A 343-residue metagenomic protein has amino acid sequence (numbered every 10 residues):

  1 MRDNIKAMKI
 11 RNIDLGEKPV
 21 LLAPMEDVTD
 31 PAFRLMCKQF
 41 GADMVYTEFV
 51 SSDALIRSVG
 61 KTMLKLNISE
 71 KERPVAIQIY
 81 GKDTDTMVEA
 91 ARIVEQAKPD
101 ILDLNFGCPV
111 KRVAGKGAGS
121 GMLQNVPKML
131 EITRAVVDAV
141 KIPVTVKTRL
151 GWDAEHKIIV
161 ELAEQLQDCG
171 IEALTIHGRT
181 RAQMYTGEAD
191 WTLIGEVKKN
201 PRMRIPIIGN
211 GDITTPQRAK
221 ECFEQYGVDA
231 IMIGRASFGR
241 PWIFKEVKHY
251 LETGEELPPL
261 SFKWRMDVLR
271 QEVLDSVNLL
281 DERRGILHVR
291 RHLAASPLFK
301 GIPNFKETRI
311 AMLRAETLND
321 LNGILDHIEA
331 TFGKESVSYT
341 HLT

Functional and structural regions predicted by a protein language model:
R2-R11, G16, M25-D100: Glycine-rich, positively charged N-terminal anion/phosphate-binding segment
L22, C37, E48, I77 (+6 more regions): Conserved, mostly hydrophobic/aromatic
D27, Y80-K82, T148-A154, P206-Q217 (+1 more regions): Glycine-rich beta-to-alpha transition loops that act as phosphate-gripper elements at the mouths of alpha/beta enzyme
M87-Q96, K157-L162, I213-I231: Catalytic cores of alpha/beta
A91-L102, F106, K111-K116, K128-M203: Alpha/beta enzyme core
F106, G178, G227-K245: Glycine-rich phosphate-binding active-site loops on the catalytic face of alpha/beta enzymes
R240-E256: C-terminal helical cap(s) of enzyme catalytic domains, especially alpha/beta-barrels
T340-T343: Conserved small/polar residues in nucleotide/adenosyl-binding loops
